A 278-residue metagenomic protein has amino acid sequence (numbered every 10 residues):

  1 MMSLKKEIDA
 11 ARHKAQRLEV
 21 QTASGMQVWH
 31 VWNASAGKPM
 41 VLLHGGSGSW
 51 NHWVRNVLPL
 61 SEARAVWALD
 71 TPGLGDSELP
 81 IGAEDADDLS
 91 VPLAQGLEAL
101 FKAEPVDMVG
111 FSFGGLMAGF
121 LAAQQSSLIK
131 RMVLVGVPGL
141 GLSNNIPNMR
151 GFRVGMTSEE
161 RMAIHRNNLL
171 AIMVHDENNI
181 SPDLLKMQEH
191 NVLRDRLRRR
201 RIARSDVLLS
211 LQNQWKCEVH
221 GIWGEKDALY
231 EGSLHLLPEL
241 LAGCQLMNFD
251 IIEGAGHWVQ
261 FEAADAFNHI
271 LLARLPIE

Functional and structural regions predicted by a protein language model:
M1-M40, S61-R64, F101-K102, L170-A171 (+2 more regions): Alpha/beta-hydrolase fold catalytic core
W32-D76: Conserved HGGG/HGGXW glycine-rich cap/lid loop of the alpha/beta-hydrolase fold
V54, W67-V109, H269: Active-site loop/oxyanion-hole signature of alpha/beta-hydrolase fold enzymes
G110, G114, A118: Gly/Ala-rich beta-loop-alpha elbow adjacent to hydrolase catalytic centers
G119-A123, K130-E160: Flexible "cap/lid" loop of the alpha/beta hydrolase fold
N144, E159-C217: Conserved alpha/beta-hydrolase catalytic His-Asp/Glu region
W223-A255: Conserved loop-alpha-helix segment in the C-terminal half of the alpha/beta-hydrolase fold that carries the catalytic
A255-A264, N268: Catalytic histidine-centered segment of alpha/beta-hydrolase-like enzymes
